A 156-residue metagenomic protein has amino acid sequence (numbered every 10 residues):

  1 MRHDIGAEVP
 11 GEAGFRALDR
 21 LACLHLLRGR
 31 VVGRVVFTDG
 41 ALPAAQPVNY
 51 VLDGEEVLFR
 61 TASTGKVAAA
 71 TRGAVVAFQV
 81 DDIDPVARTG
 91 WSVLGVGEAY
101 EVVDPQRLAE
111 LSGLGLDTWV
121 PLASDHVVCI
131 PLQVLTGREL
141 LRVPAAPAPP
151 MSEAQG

Functional and structural regions predicted by a protein language model:
M1-L27, P149, Q155-G156: Extreme N-terminal tail/first-helix region
M1-V9, V36, P47-L52, V80-A87: N-terminal short leaders/motifs
R30-A62: Short beta-strand segments
D53-E55, K66-A69, A146-P147: A short local loop/turn or secondary-structure capping micro-motif enriched for an aromatic residue
F59-T61, F78, G137: Short hydrophobic/aromatic-rich beta-strand segments that constitute the beta-sheet cores of beta-sandwich/beta-barrel
S63-H126, L132: Short, structured beta-strand-loop surface elements
G115-G156: Short, active-site-adjacent segments that bind or coordinate small-molecule cofactors and metal centers
